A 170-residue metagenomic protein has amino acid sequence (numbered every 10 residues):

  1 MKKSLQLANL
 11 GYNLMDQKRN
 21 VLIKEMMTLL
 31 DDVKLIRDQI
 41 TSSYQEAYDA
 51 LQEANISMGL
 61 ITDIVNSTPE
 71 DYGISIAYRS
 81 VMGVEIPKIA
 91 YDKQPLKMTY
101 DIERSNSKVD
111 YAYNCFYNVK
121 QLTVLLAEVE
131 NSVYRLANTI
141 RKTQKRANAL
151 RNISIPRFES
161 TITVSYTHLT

Functional and structural regions predicted by a protein language model:
M1-M15, R19-L22, M26-L29, V33-A47 (+7 more regions): Amphipathic alpha-helical coiled-coil segments
K2-Q6, L10-N13, N20, S43 (+1 more regions): N-terminal intrinsically disordered, cationic/polar leader segments that include organellar targeting peptides
Q52: Active-site loop/lid in soluble adenylation, ligation, and acyl-transfer enzymes
T167-T170: Conserved small/polar residues in nucleotide/adenosyl-binding loops
